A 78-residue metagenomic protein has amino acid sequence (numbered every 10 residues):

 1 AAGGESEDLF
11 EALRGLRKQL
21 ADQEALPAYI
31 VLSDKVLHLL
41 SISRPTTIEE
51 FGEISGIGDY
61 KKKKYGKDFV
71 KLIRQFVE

Functional and structural regions predicted by a protein language model:
A1-E78: Accessory DNA-binding and partner-docking regions appended to nucleic-acid-acting proteins, especially the terminal
